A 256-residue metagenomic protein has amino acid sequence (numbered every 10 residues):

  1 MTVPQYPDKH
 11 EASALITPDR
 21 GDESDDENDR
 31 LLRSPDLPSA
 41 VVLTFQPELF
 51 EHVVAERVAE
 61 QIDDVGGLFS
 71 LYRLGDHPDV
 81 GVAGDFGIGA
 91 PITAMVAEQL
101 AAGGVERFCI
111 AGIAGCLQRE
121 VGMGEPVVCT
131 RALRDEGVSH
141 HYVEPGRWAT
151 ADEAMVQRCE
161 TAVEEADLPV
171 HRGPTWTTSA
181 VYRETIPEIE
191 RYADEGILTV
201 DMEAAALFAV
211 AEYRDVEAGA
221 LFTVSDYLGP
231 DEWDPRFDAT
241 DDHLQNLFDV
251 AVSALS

Functional and structural regions predicted by a protein language model:
M1-R158: Metabolite-binding pocket within alpha/beta catalytic cores that recognizes anionic/polar moieties
L100-A102, A193, E212: Non-catalytic positions within long, well-ordered alpha-helices that form the structural scaffold/packing of enzyme
E106-R107, L198, E217: Short acidic/polar active-site loop segments enriched in Thr and Asp
G146-E195: Active-site rim beta-loop-alpha module in soluble metabolic enzymes
R158-A166, V210, V250-A254: Generic non-transmembrane alpha-helical segments
A205-A239: Zn-dependent metallopeptidase/amidohydrolase metal-coordination segment
L228-S256: His/Asp/Glu-rich mid-to-C-terminal helical/loop segments that flank catalytic regions of hydrolases
